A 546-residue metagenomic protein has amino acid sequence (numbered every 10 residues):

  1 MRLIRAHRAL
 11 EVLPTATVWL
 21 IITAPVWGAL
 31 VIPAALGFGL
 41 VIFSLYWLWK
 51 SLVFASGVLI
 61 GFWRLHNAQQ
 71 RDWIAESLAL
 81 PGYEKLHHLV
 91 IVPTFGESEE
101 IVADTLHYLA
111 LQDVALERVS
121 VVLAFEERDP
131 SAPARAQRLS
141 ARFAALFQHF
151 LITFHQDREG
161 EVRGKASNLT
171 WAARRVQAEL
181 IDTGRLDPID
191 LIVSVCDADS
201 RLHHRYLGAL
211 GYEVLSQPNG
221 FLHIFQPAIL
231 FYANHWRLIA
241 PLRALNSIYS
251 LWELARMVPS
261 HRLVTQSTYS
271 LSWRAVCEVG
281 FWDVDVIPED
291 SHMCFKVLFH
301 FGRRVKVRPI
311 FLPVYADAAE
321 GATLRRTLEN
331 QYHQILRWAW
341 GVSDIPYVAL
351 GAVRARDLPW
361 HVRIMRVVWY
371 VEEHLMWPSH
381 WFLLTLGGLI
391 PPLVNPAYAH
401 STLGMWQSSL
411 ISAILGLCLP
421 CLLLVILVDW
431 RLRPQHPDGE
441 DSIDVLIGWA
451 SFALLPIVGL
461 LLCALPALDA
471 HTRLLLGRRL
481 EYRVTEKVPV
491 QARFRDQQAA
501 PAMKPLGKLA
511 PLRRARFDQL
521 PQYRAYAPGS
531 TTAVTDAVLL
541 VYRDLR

Functional and structural regions predicted by a protein language model:
M1-L80, L424-I426, V458-L476, E486 (+4 more regions): N-terminal membrane-anchoring/stem segments of glycan-assembly enzymes
R2-P14, L89-P93, E97-V102, L358-W381 (+1 more regions): Loop-to-transmembrane boundary segments
I21-W49, W369-L476: Membrane-embedded multi-pass helical conduit in multi-pass membrane proteins, especially envelope-biosynthetic
H66-S343: Internal catalytic domains of large membrane-associated glycosyltransferases
L109-V121, S401-G404, L475-Q498: Hydrophobic alpha-helical transmembrane segments and immediately flanking/interface helices in integral membrane
P309, A322-S401, V428: Long, K/E/R/D-enriched contiguous segments that form extended
Q519-Y526, Y542: Low-complexity, intrinsically disordered or signal/transmembrane-proximal segments
